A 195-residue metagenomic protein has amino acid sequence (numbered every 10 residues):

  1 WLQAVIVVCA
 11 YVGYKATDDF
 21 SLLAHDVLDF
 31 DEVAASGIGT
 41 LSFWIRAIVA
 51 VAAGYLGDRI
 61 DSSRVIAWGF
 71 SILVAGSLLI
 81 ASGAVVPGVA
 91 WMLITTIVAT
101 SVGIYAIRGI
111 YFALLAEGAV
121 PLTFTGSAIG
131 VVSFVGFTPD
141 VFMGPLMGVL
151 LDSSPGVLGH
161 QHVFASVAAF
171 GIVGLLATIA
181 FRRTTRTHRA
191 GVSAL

Functional and structural regions predicted by a protein language model:
W1-A50, R108, M143-G144: Extracytoplasmic gate region of multi-pass secondary transporters
I38-R46, V132, G136, F170: Transmembrane alpha-helical segments of major facilitator superfamily
V49-S62, L151-D152: Helix-to-loop junctions at the C-terminal end of transmembrane segments in multipass secondary transporters
D61-L114: C-terminal transmembrane helical hairpin of 12-TM major facilitator-type secondary transporters
A119-P155: A late C-terminal transmembrane helix in Major Facilitator Superfamily
G148-G171: A membrane-interface helix-boundary motif in multi-pass transporters
A165-L195: Multi-pass alpha-helical transporter architecture, strongest for 12-TM Major Facilitator/SLC carriers used
